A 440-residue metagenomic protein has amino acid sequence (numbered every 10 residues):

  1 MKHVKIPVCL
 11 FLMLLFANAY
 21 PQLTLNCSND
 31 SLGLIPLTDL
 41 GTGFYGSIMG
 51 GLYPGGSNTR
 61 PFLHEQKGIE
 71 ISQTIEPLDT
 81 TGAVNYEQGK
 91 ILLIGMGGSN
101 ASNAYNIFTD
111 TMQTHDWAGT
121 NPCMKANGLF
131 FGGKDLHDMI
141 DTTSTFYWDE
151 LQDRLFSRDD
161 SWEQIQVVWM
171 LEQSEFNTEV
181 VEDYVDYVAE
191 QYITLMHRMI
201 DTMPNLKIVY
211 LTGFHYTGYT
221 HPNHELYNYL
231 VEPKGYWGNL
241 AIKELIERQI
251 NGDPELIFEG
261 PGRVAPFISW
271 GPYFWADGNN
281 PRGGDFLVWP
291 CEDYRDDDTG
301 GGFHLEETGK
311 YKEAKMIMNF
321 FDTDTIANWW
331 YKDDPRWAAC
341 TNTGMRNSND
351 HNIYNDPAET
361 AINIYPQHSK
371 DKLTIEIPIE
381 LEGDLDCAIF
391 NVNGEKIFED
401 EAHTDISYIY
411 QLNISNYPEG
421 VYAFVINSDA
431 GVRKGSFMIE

Functional and structural regions predicted by a protein language model:
I6-L15: Sec-dependent N-terminal signal peptides
C9-L10, Y354-E440: C-terminal outer-membrane/trafficking sorting elements
A19-D110, D333-G344: N-terminal secretory targeting modules
S47, P54-G56, K90-D183: Conserved SGNH/GDSL esterase-like catalytic core that processes O-acyl groups on lipids and polysaccharides
Y147-I165, L171-R198, M203, P222-G238: Active-site cleft segment of glycoside hydrolase catalytic domains centered on the general acid/base Glu
Y216-G344: Catalytic His-Asp segment of secreted/periplasmic serine-dependent ester chemistry enzymes
M345-N349: Short, compositionally biased serine/threonine- and acidic-rich segments at solvent-exposed termini, linkers, or domain
